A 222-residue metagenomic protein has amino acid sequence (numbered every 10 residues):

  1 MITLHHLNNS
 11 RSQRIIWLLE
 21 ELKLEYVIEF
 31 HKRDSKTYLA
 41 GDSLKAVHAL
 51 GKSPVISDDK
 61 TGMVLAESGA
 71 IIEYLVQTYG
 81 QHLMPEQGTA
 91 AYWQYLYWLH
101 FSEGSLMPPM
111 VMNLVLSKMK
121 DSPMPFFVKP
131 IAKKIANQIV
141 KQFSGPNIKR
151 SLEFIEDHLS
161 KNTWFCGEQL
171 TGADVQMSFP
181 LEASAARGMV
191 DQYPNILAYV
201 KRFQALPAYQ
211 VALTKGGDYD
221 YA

Functional and structural regions predicted by a protein language model:
M1-K134: GST-like domain detector, emphasizing the conserved glutathione-binding G-site in the N-terminal thioredoxin-like
R33-D34, L170, D218: Positions that flank functional sites
T37-L39, F203, A222: Short Asp/Glu-rich motifs
P54-S57, F165, Q210: Short beta-strand(s) of the beta-wing in winged-helix/HTH DNA-binding folds
S102-R202: GST-like fold's C-terminal all-alpha helical module
Y209-A222: Terminal-tail/helix-coil boundary detector
